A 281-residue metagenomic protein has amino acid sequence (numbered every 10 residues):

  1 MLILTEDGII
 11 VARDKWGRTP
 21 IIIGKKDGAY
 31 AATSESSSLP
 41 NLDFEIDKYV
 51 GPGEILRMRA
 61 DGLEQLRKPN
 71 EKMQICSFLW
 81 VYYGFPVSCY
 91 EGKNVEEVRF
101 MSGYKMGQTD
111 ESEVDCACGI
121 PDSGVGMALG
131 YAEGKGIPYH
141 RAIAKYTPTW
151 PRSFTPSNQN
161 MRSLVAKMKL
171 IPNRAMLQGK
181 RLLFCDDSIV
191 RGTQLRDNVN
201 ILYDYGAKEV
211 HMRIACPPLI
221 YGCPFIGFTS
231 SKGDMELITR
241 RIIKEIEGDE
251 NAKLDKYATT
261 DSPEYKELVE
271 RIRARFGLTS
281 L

Functional and structural regions predicted by a protein language model:
M1-G124, A132-R174, Y265: N-terminal segments that mediate ammonia production and transfer in glutamine-dependent amidotransferase systems
T5, Q178, D186: A cytosolic small-molecule/anion-sensing beta-strand core signal
D7-I9, R13, K25, L42-Y49 (+1 more regions): PRPP-dependent phosphoribosyltransferase catalytic core
A12-D14, M127-G130, T193-Q194, Y221-P224: A short acidic (Asp/Glu
K93-N94, I171-N173, F184-R191, T260: Short, contiguous acidic/charged loop-to-helix segments that flank catalytic cores in large enzymes
E113-D115, G179-R181, K208: Short coil/turn segments at beta-strand junctions that form active-site/ligand-binding loops
A117, G124-Y131, K135, Y139 (+3 more regions): Extended, hydrophobic alpha-helical segments in both membrane/secreted and soluble proteins
L164-M176, E236-E247: Short, basic, helix/turn surface patches
